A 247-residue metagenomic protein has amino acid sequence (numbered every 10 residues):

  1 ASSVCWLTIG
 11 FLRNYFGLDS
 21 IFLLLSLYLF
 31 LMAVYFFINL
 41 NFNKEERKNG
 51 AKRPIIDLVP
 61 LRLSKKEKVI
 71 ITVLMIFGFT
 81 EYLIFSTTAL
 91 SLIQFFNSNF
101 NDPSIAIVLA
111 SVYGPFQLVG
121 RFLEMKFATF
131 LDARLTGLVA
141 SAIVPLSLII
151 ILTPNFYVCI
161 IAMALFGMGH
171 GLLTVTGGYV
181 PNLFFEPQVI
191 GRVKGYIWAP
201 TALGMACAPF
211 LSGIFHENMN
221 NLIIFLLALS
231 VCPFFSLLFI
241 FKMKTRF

Functional and structural regions predicted by a protein language model:
A1, G114-P115, A202-L203: Short hydrophobic/small-residue motifs within alpha-helical transmembrane segments of multi-pass transporter-like
R13, G120-D132, H216: Helix-to-loop junctions at the C-terminal end of transmembrane segments in multipass secondary transporters
S20-I38, I223-F241: Symmetry-related core transmembrane helices of the 12-TM Major Facilitator Superfamily/SLC fold
N41-P60: Flexible cytoplasmic inter-helical loops of multi-pass small-molecule transporters
E67-M125: Extracytoplasmic gate region of multi-pass secondary transporters
L135-I149: Structural signature of the two symmetry-related core transmembrane helices
L172-F185: Intracellular juxtamembrane helix-capping segments at the cytosolic ends of symmetry-related transmembrane helices
P187-M219: A late C-terminal transmembrane helix in Major Facilitator Superfamily
